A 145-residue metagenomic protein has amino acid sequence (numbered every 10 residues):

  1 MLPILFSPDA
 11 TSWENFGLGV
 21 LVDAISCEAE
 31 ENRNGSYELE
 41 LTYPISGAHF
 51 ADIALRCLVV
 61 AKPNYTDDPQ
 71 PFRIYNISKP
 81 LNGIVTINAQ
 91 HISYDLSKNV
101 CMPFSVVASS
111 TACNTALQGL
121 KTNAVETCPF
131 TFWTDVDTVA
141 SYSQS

Functional and structural regions predicted by a protein language model:
M1-V107: Assembly/oligomerization scaffold segments
I84, Q90-S145: Charged- and aromatic-enriched interaction segments used to assemble and dock large macromolecular complexes
